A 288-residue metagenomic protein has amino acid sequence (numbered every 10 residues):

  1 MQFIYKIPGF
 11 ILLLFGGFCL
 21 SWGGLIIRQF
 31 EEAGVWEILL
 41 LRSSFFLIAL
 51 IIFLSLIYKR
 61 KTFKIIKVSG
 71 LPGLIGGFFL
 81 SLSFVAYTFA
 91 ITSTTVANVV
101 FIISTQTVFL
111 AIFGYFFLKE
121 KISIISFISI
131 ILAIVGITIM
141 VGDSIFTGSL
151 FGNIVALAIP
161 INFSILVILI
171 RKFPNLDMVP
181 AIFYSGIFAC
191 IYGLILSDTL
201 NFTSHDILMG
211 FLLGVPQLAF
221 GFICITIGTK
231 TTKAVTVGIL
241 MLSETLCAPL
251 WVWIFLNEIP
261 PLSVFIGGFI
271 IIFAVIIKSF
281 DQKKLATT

Functional and structural regions predicted by a protein language model:
M1-L39, F78, A86, I145-K172: Glycine-/small-residue-enriched transmembrane alpha-helix faces in small-molecule transporters and effluxers
Q2, L47-V68, A133-G148, I187-L208 (+3 more regions): Membrane-interface helix-cap regions at the ends of transmembrane helices in multi-pass membrane proteins
P8-G16, K61-A86, L150-I159, L194 (+3 more regions): Loop-to-transmembrane-helix transition segments
E32-L82, F109-L110, N162-L166, I182-D198 (+1 more regions): Transmembrane alpha-helices of multi-pass small-molecule transport proteins
S43, G142, L242-T288: C-terminal-most transmembrane helix of multi-pass membrane proteins
L50, L80, I112-F113, I122-G142 (+3 more regions): Hydrophobic transmembrane alpha-helices of multi-pass small-molecule transport proteins
V99-T105, I170-F188, L218-I254: Helix-helix packing/entry segments at the starts of transmembrane helices
Q106-I128, L246-F265: C-terminal transmembrane-helix exit sites in multi-pass transporters
